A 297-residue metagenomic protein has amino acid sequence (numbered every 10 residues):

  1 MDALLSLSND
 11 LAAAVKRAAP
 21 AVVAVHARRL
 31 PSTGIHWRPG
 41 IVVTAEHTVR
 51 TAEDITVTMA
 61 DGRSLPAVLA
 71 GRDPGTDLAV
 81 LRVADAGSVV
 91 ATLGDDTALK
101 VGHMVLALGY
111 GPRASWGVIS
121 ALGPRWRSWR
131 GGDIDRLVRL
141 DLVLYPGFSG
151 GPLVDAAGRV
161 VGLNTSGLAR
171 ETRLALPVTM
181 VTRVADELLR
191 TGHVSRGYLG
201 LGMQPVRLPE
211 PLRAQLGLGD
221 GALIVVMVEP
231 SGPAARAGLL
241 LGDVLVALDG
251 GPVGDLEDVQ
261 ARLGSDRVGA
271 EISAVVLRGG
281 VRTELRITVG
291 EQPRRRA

Functional and structural regions predicted by a protein language model:
M1-V15, A156, V160-D220, A261-G264 (+4 more regions): C-terminal cap/linker of serine protease catalytic domains
L5-A14, A21-A45, R63-P66, V90-T92 (+2 more regions): A conserved glycine-rich beta-strand in the N-terminal activation segment of trypsin-fold
S6, R17, I55-G87, L93-T97 (+3 more regions): Conserved catalytic-core segment of clan PA serine endopeptidases
I35, V143-L163, L240: Catalytic nucleophile loop of clan PA
I41-V43, V161, A234-E257: Conserved PDZ fold ligand-binding element
A70-D77, R82, L122-V138, E187-S195 (+1 more regions): Gly/Ser-enriched beta-turn/beta-hairpin loop segments
A91-D135, S166-R173, R190-G192: Flexible, gly/ser-rich surface segments that form the specificity/activation loops bordering the active-site cleft
G147-P152, P209-L216, E229-A247, R262: PDZ/PDZ-like domain micro-motif
